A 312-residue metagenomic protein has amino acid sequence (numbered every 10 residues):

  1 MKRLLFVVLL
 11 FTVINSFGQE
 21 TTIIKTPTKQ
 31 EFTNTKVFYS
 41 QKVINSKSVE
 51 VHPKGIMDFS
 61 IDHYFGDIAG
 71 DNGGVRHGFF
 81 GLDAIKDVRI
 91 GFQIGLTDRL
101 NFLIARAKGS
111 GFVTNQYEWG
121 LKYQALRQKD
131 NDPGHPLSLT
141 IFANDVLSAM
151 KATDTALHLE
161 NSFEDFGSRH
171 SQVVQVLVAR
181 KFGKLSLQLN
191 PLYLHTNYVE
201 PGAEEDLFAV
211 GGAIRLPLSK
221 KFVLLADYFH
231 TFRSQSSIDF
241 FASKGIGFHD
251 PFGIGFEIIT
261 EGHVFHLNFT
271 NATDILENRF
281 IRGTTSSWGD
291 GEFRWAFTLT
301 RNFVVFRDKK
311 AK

Functional and structural regions predicted by a protein language model:
L4-V13: Sec-dependent N-terminal signal peptides
F11, A179-R180: Generic recognition of well-structured, leucine-rich alpha-helical segments and adjacent helix-turn regions within
I14-G18: Sec/Tat signal peptide C-region and signal peptidase I cleavage site
Q19-K151, A156-F163, G167-V174, R180-L187 (+3 more regions): Transmembrane beta-barrel domains of Gram-negative outer membranes and organellar outer membranes
S186-Q235: A mid-sequence, solvent-exposed acidic-amphipathic segment
